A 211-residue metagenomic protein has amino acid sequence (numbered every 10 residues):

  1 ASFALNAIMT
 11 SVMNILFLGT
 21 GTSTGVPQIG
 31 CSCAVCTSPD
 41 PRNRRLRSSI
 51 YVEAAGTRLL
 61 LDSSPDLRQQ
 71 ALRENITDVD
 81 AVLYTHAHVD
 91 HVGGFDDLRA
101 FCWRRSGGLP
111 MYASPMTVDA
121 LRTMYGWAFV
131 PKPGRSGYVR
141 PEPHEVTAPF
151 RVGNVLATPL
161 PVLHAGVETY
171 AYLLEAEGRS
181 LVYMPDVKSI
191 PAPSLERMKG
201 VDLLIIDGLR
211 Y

Functional and structural regions predicted by a protein language model:
A1-M9: Short, low-complexity, charge-dense intrinsically disordered segments
T10-M184, K188-E196, V201: Binuclear metal-dependent hydrolase catalytic cores
R122, L209-R210: Short amphipathic alpha-helical signal-transduction/dimerization elements
R179, R210-Y211: A short, flexible beta-alpha/helix-coil linker loop
